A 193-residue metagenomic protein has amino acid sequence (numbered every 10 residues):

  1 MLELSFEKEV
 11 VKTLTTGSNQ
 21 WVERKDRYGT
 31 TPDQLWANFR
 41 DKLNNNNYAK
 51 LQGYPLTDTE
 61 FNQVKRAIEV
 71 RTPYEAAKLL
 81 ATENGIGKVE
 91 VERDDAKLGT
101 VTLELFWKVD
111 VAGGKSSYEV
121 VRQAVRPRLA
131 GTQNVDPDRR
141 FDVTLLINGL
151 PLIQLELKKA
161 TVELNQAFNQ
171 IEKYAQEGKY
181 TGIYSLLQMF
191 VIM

Functional and structural regions predicted by a protein language model:
M1-M193: An alpha-helical interface "stripe"
